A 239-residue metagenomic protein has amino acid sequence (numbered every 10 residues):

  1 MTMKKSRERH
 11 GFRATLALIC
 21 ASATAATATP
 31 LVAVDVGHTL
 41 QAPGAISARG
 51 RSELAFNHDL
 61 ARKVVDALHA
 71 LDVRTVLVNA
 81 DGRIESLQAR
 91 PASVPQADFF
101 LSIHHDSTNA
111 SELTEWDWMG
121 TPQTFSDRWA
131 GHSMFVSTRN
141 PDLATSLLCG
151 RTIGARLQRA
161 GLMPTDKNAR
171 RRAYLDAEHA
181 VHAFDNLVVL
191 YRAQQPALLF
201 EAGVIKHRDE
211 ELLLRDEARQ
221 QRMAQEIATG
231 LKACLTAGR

Functional and structural regions predicted by a protein language model:
K4-T15: Bacterial N-terminal signal peptides that target proteins for export
R13-A23: Bacterial N-terminal signal peptides
T24-A28: Sec/Tat signal peptide C-region and signal peptidase I cleavage site
T29-P30, F99: Accessory recognition modules or surfaces
P30-G50: Short glycine-rich His-centered loop
A55-R239: Active-site-proximal helix/loop segments of hydrolytic enzymes
